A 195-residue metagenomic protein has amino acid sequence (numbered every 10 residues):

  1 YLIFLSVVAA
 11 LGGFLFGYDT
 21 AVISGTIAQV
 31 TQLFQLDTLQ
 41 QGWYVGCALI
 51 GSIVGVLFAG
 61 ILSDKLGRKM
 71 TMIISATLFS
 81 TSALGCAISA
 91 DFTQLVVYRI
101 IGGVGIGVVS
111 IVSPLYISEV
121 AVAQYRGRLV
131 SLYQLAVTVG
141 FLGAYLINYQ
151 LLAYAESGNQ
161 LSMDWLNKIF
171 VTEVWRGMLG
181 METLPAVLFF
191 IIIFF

Functional and structural regions predicted by a protein language model:
Y1-F195: Transmembrane-helix signature of 12-pass secondary carriers
